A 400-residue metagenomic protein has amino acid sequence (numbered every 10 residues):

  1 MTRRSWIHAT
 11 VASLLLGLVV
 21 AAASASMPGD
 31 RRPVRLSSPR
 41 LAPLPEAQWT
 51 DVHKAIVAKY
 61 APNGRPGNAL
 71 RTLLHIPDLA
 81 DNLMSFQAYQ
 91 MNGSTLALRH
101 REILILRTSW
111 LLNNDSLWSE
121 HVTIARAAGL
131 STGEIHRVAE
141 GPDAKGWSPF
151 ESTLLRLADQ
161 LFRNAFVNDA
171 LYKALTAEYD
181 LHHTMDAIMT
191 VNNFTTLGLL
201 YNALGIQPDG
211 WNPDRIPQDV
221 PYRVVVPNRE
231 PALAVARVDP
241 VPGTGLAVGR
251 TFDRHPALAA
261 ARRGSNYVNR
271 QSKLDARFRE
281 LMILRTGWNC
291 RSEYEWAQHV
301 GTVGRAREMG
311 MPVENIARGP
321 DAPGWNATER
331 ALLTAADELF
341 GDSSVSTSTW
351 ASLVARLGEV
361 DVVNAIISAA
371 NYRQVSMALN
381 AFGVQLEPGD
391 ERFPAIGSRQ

Functional and structural regions predicted by a protein language model:
R3-I7: N-terminal export leaders
T10-A21: Bacterial N-terminal signal peptides
A22-Q400: Hydrophobic alpha-helical segments
